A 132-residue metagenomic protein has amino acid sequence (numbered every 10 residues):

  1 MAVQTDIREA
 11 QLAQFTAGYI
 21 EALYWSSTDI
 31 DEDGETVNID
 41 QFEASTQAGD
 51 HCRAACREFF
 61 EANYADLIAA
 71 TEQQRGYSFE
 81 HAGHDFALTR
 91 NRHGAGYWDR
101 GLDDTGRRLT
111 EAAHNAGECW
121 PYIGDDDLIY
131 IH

Functional and structural regions predicted by a protein language model:
M1-A70: Long, contiguous N-terminal structural blocks used for assembly/anchoring
A22, N38, W98-R100, I131: Intrinsically disordered, low-complexity, compositionally biased regions/tails
A54-D125: Amphipathic protein-protein interaction modules
D125-H132: Long, highly charged low-complexity segments enriched in Glu/Asp and Lys/Arg with interspersed Ser/Thr
